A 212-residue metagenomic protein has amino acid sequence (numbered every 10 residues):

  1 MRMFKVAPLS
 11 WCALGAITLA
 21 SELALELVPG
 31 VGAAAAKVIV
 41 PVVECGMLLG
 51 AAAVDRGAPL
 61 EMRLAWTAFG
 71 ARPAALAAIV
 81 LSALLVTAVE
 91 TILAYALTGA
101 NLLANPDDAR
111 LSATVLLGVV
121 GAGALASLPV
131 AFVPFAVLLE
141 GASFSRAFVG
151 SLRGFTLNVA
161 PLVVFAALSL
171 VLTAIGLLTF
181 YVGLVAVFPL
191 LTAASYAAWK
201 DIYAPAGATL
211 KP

Functional and structural regions predicted by a protein language model:
M1-P212: Hydrophobic alpha-helical membrane segments
